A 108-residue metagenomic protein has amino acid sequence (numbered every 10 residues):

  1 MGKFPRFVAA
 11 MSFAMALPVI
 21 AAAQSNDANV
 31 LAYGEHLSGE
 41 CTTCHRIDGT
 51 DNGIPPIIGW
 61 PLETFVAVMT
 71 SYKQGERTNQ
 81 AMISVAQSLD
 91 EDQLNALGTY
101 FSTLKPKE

Functional and structural regions predicted by a protein language model:
M1-F4: N-terminal secretory signal peptides that target proteins for export/translocation
A9-P18: Bacterial N-terminal signal peptides
P18-S38, K105-P106: Electrostatic cytochrome c docking/interface patches
Q24, I47, V85, Y100-S102: Residue-level hotspots at or immediately adjacent to binding/recognition sites across diverse folds
L31, E35, G49-T78, I83 (+1 more regions): Gly/Gly-Pro-rich "capping" loops immediately C-terminal to redox-active cysteine motifs in periplasmic/lumenal
G39-I47, L97: The canonical Cys-X-X-Cys-His
Q87-E108: C-terminal capping alpha-helices of c-type cytochrome domains
